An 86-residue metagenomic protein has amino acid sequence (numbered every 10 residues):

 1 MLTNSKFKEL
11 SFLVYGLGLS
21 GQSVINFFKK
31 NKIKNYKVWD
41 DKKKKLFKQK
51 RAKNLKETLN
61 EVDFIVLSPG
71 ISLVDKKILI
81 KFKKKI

Functional and structural regions predicted by a protein language model:
M1-I86: N-terminal leader/targeting and accessory segments in enzymes
